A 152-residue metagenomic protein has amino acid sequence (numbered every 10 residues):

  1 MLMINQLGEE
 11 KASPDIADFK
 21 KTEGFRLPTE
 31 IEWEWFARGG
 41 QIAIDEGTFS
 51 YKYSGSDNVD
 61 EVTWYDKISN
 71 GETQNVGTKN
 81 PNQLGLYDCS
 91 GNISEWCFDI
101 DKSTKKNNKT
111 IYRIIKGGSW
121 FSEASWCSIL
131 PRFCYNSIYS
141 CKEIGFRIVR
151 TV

Functional and structural regions predicted by a protein language model:
M1-F133: Functional-site microenvironments in short loops/helix caps that host divalent-cation chemistry
N136-S140: C-terminal beta-signal and terminal closure region of outer-membrane beta-barrel proteins
K142-V152: Short, structured beta-strand segments at or near domain termini in extracellular proteins/domains
